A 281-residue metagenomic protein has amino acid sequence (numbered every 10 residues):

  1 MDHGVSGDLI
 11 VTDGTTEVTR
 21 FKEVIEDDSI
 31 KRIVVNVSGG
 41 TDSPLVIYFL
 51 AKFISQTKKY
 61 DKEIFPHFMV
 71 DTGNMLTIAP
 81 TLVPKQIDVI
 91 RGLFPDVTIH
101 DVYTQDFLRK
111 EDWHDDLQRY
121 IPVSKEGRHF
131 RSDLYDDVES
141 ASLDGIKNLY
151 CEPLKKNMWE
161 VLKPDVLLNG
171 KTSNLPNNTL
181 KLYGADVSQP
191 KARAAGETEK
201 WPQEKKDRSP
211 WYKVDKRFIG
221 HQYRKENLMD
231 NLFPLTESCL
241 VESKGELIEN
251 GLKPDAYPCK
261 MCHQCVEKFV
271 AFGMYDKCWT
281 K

Functional and structural regions predicted by a protein language model:
M1-K281: Nucleotide-activated chemistry modules centered on ATP-dependent adenylation/adenylyltransferase
